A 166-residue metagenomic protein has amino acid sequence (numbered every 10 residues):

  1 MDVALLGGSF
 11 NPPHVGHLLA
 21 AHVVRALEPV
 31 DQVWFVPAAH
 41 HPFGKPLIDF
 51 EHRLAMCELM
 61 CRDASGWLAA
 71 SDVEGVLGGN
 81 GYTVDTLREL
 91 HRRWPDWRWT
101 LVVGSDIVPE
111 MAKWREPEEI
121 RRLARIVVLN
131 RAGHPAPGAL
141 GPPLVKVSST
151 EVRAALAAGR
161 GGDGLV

Functional and structural regions predicted by a protein language model:
M1-V166: Nucleotidyltransferase catalytic core that binds NTPs
